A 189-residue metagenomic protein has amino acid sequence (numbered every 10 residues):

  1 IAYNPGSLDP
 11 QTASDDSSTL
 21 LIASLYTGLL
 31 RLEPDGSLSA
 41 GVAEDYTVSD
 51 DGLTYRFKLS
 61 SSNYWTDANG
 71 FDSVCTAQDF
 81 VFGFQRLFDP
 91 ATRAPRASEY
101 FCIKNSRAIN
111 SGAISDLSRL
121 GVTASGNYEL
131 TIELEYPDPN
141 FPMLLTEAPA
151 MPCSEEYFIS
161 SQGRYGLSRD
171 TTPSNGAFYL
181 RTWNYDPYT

Functional and structural regions predicted by a protein language model:
I1-D50, T92, T171-F178: N-terminal lobe/hinge region of extracytoplasmic solute-binding protein
I1-G6, T54-F57, F80-G83, L130-I132 (+2 more regions): Short, well-ordered beta-strand elements
P5-T12, S37-S39, W65-T66, N140-M143 (+1 more regions): Short, solvent-exposed loop/turn elements at domain surfaces
Q11-L21, F71-F80, L145-M151: Short Gly/aromatic-enriched secondary-structure transition segments
L20-S24, E33, S37, G41 (+5 more regions): Extracytoplasmic/secreted proteins, especially bacterial periplasmic and envelope-associated proteins
L30, P34, S61-Y64, Q85-R93 (+3 more regions): Sec-exported extracytoplasmic/periplasmic mature domains
D45-R96, T131: Aromatic- and charge-enriched surface segment that lines or borders ligand/interaction sites
L117-R119, N127-Y128, E133-T189: Gly/Pro-rich hinge or "lid" segments in bacterial periplasmic/extracellular proteins
